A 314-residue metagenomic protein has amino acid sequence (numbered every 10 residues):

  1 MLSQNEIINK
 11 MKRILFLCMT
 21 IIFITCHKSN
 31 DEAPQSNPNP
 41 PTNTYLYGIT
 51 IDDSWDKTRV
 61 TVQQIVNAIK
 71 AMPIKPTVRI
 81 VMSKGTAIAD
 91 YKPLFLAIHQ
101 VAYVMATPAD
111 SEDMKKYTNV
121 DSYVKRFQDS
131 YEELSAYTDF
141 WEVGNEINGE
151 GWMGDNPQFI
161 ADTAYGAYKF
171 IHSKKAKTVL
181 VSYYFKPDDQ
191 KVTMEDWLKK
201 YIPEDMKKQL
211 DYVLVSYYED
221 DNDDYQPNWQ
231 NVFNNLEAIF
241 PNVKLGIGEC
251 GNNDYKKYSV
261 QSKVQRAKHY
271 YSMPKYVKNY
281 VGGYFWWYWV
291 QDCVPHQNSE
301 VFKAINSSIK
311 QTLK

Functional and structural regions predicted by a protein language model:
I24-T25: C-terminal motif of bacterial Sec signal peptides marking the signal peptidase cleavage site
P34-K84, W287: Boundary/entry segment of secreted carbohydrate-active catalytic domains
Y47, T138, G246, C250-K314: Substrate-binding cleft of secreted/luminal carbohydrate-active enzymes
Y47-I51, P76-I80, V104-P108, D139-V143 (+4 more regions): Hydrophobic faces of well-ordered beta-strands that scaffold small-molecule active sites in alpha/beta enzyme cores
V62-E133, G151-V181, Q226-W229, E237-F240: Aromatic-lined substrate-binding rim segments of carbohydrate-active enzymes
A102, A106-P108, N145, S182 (+4 more regions): Aromatic- and acid-rich polysaccharide-binding/catalytic face of secreted or lumenal carbohydrate-active enzymes
Q128-P157, V179-P187, Y217-E219, G282-V290: Active-site groove signature of glycoside hydrolases
A164-E195, Y212, N242-Y255, Y280-W289: Aromatic-lined carbohydrate-recognition surfaces of secreted/lumenal glycan-active proteins
